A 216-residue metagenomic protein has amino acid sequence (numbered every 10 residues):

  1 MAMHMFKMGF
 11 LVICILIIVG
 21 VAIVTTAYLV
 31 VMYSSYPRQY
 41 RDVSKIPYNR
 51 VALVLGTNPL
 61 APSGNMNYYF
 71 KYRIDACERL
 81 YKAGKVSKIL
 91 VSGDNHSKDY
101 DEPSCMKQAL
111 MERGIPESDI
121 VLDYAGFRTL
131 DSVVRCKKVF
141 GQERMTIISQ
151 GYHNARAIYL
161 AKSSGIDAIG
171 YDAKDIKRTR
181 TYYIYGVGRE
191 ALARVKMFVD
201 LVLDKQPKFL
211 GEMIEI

Functional and structural regions predicted by a protein language model:
A2-S44: N-terminal type II signal-anchor transmembrane helix that functions as the membrane-insertion/stop-transfer segment
M3, I46-Y48, V195: Extended hydrophobic leader/signal-anchor segments used for secretion and membrane insertion
L29-V187: A structural signal for short, hydrophobic/glycine-enriched beta-strand patches
N49, K205-I216: Short linear elements at protein peripheries
H96-D101, I169, L192-F198, E215-I216: A general structural signal for short secondary-structure boundary/capping elements
I184-F209: A transmembrane-helix-recognition feature enriched in membrane-embedded lipid enzymes and envelope glyco-/phospholipid
